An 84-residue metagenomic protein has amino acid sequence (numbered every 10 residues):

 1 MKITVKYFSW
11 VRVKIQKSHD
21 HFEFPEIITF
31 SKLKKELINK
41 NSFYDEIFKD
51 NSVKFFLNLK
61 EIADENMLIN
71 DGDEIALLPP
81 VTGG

Functional and structural regions predicted by a protein language model:
M1-G83: Ubiquitin-like/PB1-type beta-grasp interaction modules and other compact soluble beta-rich domains
